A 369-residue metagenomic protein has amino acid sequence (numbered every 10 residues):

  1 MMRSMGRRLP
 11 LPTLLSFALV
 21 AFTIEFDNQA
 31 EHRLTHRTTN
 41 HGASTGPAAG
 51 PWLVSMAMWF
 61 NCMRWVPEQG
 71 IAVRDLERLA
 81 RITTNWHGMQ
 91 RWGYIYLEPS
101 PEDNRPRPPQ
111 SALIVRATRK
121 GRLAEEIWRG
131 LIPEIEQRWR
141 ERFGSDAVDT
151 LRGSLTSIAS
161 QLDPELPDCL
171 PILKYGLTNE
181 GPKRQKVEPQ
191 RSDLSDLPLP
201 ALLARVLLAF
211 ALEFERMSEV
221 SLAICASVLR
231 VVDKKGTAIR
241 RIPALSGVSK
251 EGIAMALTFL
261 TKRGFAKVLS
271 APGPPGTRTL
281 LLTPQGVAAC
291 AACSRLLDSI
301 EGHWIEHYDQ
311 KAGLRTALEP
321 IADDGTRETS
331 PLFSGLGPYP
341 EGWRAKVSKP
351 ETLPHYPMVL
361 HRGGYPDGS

Functional and structural regions predicted by a protein language model:
M1-L9, T13, T38-G50, D146-A201 (+3 more regions): C-terminal regulatory/oligomerization modules of transcriptional regulators
S4-R7, P51-S55, P106, G144 (+4 more regions): Residue-level marker of regulatory loop/turn positions in helix-turn-helix DNA-binding domains and in histidine
L11, V54-M58, C62, L113 (+9 more regions): N-terminal positioning helix adjacent to the helix-turn-helix/winged-helix DNA-binding module
F17-I24, D196-L212: Surface-exposed interaction/gating patches
A21, E25, Q29, E134 (+9 more regions): Solvent-exposed, charged/polar functional surfaces in cytosolic regulatory/catalytic domains
I24-P109, S160, P167, A211-F265 (+4 more regions): N-terminal helix-turn-helix DNA-binding core of bacterial DNA-binding proteins
H87-G153, S157-S160, T258-T316: Charged, amphipathic alpha-helical coiled-coil/dimerization segments
S111, F143, L151, S195-L202 (+6 more regions): Hydrophobic/basic alpha-helical segments enriched in Actinobacteria
